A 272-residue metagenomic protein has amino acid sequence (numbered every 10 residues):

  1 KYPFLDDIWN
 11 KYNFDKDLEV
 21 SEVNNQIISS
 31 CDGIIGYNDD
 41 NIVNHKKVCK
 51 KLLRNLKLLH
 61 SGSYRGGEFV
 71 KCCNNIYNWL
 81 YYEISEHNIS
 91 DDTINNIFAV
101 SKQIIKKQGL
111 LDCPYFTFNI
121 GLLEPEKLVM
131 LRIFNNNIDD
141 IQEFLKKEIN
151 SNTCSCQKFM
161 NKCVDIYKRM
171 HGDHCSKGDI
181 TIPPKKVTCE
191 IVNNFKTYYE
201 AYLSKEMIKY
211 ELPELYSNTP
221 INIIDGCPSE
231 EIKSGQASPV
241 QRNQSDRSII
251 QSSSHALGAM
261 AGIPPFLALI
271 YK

Functional and structural regions predicted by a protein language model:
K1-R242: N-terminal targeting/regulatory segments, especially signal peptides of secretory and single-pass membrane glycoproteins
Q236-K272: C-terminal single-pass transmembrane alpha-helix
